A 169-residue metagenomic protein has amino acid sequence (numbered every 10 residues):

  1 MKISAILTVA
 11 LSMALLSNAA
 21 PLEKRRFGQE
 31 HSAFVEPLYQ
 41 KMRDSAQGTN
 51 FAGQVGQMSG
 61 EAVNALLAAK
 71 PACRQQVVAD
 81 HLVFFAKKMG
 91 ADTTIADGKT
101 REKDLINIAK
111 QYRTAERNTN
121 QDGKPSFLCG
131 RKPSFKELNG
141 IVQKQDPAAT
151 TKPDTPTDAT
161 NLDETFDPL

Functional and structural regions predicted by a protein language model:
M1-F27: Fungal secretory targeting signals
K24-L169: Mature extracellular/secreted ectodomains of secretory-pathway proteins
